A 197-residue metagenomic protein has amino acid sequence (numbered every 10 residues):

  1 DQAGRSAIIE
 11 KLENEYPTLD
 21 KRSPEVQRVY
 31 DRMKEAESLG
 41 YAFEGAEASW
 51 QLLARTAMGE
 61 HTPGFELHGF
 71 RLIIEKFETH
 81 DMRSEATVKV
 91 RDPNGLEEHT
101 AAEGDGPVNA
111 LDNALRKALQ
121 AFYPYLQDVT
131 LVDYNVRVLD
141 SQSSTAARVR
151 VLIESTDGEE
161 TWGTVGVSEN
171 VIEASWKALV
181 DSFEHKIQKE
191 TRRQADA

Functional and structural regions predicted by a protein language model:
D1-A197: Terminal or standalone catalytic/regulatory effector modules within metabolic enzymes and repeat proteins
